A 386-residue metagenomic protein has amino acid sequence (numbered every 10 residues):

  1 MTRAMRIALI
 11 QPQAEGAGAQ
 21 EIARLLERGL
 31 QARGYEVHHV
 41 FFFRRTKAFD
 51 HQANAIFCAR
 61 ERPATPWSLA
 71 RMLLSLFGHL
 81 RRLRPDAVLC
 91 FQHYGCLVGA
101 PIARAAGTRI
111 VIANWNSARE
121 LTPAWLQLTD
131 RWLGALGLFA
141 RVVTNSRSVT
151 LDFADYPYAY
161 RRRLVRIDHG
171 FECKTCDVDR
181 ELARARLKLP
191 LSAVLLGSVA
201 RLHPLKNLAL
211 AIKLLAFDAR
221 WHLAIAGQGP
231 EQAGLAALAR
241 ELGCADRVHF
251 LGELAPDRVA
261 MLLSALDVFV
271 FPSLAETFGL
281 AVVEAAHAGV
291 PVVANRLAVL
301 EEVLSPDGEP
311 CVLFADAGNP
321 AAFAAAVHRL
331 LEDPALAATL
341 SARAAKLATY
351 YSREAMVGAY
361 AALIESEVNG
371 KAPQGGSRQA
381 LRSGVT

Functional and structural regions predicted by a protein language model:
A17-L25, V194, S198-F217, P230-A236: A conserved mid-protein helix/loop that constitutes part of the nucleotide-sugar donor-binding site
L80, E253-L254, M261-L266: Short alpha-helical donor nucleotide-sugar binding micro-motif in glycosyltransferases
C90-C96, W115: Short His-centered aromatic/hydrophobic patch
F139-T175: A short, active-site helix/loop in glycosyltransferases that binds the activated sugar's phosphate group
C176-L189: A short helix/loop element that forms part of the nucleotide-sugar donor recognition site in Leloir-type
L274: Aromatic "clamp/platform" in nucleotide-sugar-dependent glycosyltransferases that forms part of the donor/acceptor
P291-A294, E301: Short hydrophobic beta-strand element within catalytic cores of glycosyltransferases and related nucleotide-activated
D307-P320, R329-P334: Conserved acidic donor-binding segment of nucleotide-sugar-dependent glycosyltransferases
